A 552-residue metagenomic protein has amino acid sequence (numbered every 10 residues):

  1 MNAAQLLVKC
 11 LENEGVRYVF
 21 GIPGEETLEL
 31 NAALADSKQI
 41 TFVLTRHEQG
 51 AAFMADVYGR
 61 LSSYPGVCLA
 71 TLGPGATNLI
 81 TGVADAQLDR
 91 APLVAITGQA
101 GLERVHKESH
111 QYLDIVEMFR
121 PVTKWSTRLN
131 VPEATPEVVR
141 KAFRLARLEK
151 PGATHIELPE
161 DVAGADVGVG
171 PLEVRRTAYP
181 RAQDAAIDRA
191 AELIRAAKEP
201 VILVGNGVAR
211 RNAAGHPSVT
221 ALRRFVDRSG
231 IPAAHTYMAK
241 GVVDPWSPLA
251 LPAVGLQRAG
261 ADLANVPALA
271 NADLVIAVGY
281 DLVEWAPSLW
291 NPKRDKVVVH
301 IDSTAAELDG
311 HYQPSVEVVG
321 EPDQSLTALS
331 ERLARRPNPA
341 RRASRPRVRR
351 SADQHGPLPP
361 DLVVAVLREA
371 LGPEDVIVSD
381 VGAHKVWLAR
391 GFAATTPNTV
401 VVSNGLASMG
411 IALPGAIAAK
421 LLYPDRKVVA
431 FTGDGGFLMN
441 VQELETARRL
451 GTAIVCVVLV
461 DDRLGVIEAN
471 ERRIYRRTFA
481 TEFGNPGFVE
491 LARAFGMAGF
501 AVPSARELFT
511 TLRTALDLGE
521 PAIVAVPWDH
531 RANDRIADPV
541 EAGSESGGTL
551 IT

Functional and structural regions predicted by a protein language model:
M1-L333, A370-P373, A453-C456, R477 (+2 more regions): N-terminal alpha/beta PP-like core and its mobile active-site loop of ThDP/TPP-dependent enzymes
L7, E12, V16-R17, E25 (+3 more regions): Active-site diphosphate/adenylate-binding microenvironment
P23, L44-R46, I377, G382 (+2 more regions): Hydrophobic transmembrane-helix microenvironments that flank and shape a buried ionizable site
G59, A146, V226, R368 (+3 more regions): N-terminal cationic-hydrophobic initiation segments that often serve targeting/anchoring roles
I96, R104-Q111, V219, D309-H311 (+4 more regions): Thiamine diphosphate
E133, G170, E192, A197 (+4 more regions): Phosphate/pyrophosphate-binding active-site segments
L158, V204, H235, S379-V381 (+2 more regions): Pocket-edge structural micro-motifs
